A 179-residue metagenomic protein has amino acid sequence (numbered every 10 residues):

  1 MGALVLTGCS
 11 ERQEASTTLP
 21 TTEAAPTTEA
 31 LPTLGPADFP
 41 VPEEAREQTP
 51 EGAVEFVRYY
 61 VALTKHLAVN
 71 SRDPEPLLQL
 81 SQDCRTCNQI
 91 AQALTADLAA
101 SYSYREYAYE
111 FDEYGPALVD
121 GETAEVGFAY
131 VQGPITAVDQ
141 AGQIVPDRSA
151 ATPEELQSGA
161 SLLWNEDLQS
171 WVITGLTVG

Functional and structural regions predicted by a protein language model:
G2-E55: Juxtamembrane and targeting peptides
Q13-E14, G121-G179: Exposed beta-sheet edge and beta->alpha loop/turn motif
S16-T17, Y104-Y109, L118: Short alpha-helix boundary/capping motifs
T27, Y109, P153-E155: Short solvent-exposed loop/turn micro-motifs enriched in small/polar/acidic residues
G35-E106: Core segments of small alpha/beta cavity-forming domains
L94-T95, E110-Y114, I144-V145: Short structured motifs
A99-R105, G115-P116, A150-T152: Short alpha-helical linear motifs
E110-V119, L162: Short amphipathic beta-strand and strand-loop transition segments with alternating hydrophobic
